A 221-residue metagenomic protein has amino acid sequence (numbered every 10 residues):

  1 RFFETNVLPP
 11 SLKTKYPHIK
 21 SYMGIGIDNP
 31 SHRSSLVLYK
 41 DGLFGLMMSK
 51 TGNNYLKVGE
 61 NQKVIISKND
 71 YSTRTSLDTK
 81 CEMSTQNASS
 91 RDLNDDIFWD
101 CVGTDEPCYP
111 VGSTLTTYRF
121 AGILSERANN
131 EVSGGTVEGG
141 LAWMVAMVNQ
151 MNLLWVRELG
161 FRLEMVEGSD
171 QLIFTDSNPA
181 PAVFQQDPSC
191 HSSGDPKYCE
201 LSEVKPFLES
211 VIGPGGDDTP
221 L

Functional and structural regions predicted by a protein language model:
R1-N61, C199-E200: N-terminal prosegments of processed precursors
K63-L221: Fold-level signature of zinc-dependent metallopeptidase catalytic domains
